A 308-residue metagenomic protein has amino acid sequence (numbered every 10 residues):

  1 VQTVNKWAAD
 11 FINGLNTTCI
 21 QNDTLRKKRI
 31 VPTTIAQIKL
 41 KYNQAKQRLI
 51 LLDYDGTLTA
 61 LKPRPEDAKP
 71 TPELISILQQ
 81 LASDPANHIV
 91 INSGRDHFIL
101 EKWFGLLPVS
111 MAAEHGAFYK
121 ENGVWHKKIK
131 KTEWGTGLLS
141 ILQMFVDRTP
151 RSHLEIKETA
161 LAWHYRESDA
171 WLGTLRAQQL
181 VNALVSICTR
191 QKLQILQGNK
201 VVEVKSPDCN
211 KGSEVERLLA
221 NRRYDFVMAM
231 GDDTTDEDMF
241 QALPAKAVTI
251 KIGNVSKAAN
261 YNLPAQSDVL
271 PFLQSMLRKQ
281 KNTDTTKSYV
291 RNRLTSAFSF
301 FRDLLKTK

Functional and structural regions predicted by a protein language model:
V1-Y54, E73, S83, R278-T307: Non-catalytic pre-domain segments flanking phosphatase-related domains
L49-L51, S110, M228: Hydrophobic "anchor" residues on beta-strands that sit immediately upstream of conserved functional sites
K69-K157: Active-site phosphate-binding/coordination module
T71, K120, P207, G212-K308: Mg2+-dependent phosphoryl-transfer enzymes with acidic/Ser/Thr/Gly-rich catalytic loops
E114, K120-T136, S140, L196-Y224: Substrate-recognition "cap/lid" segment bordering the active-site pocket of phosphatases
L142, R176-V185: Short amphipathic alpha-helices in soluble, non-transmembrane regions that often serve as interface/regulatory elements
S152-W171, L193-K205: Charged, glycine-interspersed solvent-exposed loop segments at helix/strand-loop junctions that cap or gate access
